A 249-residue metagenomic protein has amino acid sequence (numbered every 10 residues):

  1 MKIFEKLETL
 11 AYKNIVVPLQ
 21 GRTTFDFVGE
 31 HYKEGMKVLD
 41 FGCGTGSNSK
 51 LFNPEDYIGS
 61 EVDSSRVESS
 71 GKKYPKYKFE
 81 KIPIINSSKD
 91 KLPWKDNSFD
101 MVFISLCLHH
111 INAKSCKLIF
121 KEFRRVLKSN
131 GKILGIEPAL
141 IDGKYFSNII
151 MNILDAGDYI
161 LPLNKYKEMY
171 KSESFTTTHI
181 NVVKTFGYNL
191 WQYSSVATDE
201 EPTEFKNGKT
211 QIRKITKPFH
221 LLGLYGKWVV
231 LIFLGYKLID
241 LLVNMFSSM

Functional and structural regions predicted by a protein language model:
M1-R22: Class I SAM-dependent methyltransferase Rossmann-like catalytic core, especially the SAM/SAH-binding loop
V17-E34: Conserved alpha-helix/loop element of class I SAM-dependent methyltransferases that forms part of the SAM/SAH-binding
G35-G44: Conserved class I S-adenosyl-L-methionine
G44-D90: Class I SAM-dependent methyltransferase SAM/SAH-binding core
F103: A conserved beta-strand element that flanks and buttresses the S-adenosyl-L-methionine
K117-S129: A short glycine-rich, Lys/Arg-flanked "PGG" loop and its adjoining helix->strand segment in the class I
N130-E137: Conserved beta-strand signature within the Rossmann-like core of class I S-adenosyl-L-methionine
D158-E173: Short alpha-helix
